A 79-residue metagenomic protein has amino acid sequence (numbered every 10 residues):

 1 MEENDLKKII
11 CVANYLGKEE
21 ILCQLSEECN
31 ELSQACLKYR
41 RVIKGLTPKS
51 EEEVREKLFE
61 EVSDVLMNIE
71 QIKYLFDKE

Functional and structural regions predicted by a protein language model:
M1-E79: Flexible "arm" and connector segments at domain edges
